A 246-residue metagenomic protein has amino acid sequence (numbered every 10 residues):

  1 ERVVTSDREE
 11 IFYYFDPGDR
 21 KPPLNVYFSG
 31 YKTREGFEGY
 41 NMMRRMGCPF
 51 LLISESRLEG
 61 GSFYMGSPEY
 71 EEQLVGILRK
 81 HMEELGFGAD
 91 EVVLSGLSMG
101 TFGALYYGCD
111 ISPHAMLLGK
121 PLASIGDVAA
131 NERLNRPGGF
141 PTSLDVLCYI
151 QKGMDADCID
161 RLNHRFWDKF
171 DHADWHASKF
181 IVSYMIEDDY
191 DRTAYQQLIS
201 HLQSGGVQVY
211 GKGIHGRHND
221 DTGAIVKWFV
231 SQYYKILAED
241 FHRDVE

Functional and structural regions predicted by a protein language model:
E1-C48, L52-G60, V182: Short, surface-exposed "cap/lid" segments of acyl-processing enzymes
M42-M46, Y107-A115, I199-S204: Short, surface-exposed basic-aromatic patches at helix termini and helix-loop junctions that form
R45-L51, F87-G88, S200-K212: Structural alpha-beta junctions
Y64-G86: Alpha/beta-hydrolase active-site loop
G86-S98: Alpha/beta-hydrolase fold nucleophile elbow
G96-Y106: Glycine-rich nucleophile elbow surrounding the catalytic serine of serine-hydrolase chemistry
D110-Q151: Hydrolase active-site cap/lid region
N135-G211, R217-D244: The feature captures the conserved acid-bearing segment of alpha/beta-hydrolase catalytic domains
